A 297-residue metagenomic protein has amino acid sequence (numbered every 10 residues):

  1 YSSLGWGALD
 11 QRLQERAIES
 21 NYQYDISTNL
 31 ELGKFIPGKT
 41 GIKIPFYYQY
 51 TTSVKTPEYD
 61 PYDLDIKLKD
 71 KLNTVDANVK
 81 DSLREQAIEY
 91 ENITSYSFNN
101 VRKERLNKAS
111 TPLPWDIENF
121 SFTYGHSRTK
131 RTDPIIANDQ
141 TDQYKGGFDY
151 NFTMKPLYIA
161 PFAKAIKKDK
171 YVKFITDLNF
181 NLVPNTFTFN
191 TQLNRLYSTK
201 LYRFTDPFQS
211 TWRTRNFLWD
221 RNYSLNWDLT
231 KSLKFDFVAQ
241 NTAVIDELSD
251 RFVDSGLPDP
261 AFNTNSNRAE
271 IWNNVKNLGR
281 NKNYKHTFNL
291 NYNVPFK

Functional and structural regions predicted by a protein language model:
Y1-K297: Exposed, low-structure sequence patches enriched in small/polar residues
